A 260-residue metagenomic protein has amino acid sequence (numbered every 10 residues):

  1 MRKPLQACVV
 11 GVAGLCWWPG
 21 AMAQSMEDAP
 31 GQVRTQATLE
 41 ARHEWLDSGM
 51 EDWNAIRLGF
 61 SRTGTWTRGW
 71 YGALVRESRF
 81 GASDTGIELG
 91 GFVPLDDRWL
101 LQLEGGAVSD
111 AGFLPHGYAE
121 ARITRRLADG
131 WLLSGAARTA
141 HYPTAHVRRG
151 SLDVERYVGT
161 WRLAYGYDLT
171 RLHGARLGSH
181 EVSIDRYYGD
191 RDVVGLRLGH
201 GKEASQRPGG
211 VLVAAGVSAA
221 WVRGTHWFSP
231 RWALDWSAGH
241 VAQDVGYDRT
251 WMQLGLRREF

Functional and structural regions predicted by a protein language model:
M1-Q36, F260: Cleavable N-terminal export/targeting peptides
T35-A37, G64-G72, D97-L103, D129-G135 (+3 more regions): Repeated loop/turn-to-beta-strand initiation elements of outer-membrane beta-barrel proteins
A37-H43, G72-R76, L103-A107, A119-A121 (+6 more regions): Transmembrane beta-barrel strands of outer-membrane/channel proteins
E44-N54, E77-T85, V108-G117, T139-R149 (+3 more regions): Solvent-exposed loop/turn segments connecting transmembrane beta-strands in outer-membrane beta-barrel proteins
N54-L58, T85-L89, G105, G117-A121 (+8 more regions): Hydrophobic, lipid-facing positions within transmembrane beta-strands of outer-membrane proteins
R62-G64, V93, R125, E155-R156 (+3 more regions): Residue-level signature of outer-membrane beta-barrel architecture
S109-A111, S183-D185, R191-A233: Outer membrane beta-barrel transmembrane domains
G159, D190, R249-F260: Outer-membrane beta-barrel "beta-signal"
